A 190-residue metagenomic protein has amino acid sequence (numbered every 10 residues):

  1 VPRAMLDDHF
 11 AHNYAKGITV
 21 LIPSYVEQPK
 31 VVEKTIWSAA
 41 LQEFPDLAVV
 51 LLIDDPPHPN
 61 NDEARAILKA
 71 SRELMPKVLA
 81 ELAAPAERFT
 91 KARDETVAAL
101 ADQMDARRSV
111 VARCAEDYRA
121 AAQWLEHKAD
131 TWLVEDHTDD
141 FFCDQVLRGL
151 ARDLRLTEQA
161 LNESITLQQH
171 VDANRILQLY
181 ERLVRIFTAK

Functional and structural regions predicted by a protein language model:
V1-K190: Glycosyltransferases that elongate glycans
